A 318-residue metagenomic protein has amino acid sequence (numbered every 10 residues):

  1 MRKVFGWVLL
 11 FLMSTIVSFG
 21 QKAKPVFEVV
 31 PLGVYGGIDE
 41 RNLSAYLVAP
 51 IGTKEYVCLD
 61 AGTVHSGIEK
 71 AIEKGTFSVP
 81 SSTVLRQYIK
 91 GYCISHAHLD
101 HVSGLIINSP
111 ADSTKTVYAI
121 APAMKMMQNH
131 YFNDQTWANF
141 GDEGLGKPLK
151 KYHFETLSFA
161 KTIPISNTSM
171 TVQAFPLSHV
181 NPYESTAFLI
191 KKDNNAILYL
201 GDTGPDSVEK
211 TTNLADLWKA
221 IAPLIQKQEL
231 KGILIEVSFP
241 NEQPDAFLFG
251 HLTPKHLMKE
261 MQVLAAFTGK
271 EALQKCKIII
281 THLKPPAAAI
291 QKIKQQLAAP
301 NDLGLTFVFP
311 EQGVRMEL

Functional and structural regions predicted by a protein language model:
R2, L9, I16-Y56, T63-H65: Zn-dependent metallo-beta-lactamase
K22-V26, P122-S185, D302-E317: Metallo-beta-lactamase
V29, Y46, D60, H96 (+6 more regions): Divalent metal-coordination and catalytic microenvironments
I38-C93, S103-P110, E209, N213-I221: Pre-active-site segment of Zn-dependent metallo-hydrolases
A45, A49, T156-Q226: Catalytic core of the metallo-beta-lactamase
C58-G62, Y88-D100, Y118-I120, Y199-D202 (+3 more regions): Active-site neighborhood of phospho(di)ester-bond hydrolases with catalytic His/Asp-centered motifs
V79-P148: Active-site HxH/HxHxD metal-binding segment of metal-dependent hydrolases
D206-E311: Cap/insert and terminal regions of metallo-dependent hydrolase folds
